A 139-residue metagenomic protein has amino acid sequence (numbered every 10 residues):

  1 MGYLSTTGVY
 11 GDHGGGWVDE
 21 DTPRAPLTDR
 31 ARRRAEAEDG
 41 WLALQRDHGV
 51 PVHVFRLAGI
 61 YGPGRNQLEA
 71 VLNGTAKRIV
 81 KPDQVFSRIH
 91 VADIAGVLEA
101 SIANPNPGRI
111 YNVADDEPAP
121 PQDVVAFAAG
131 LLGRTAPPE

Functional and structural regions predicted by a protein language model:
L4-W17, P26, I60-G64: Conserved catalytic-site region of short-chain dehydrogenase/reductase
G14-V54, I79: Catalytic helix-loop patch of NAD(P)-dependent Rossmann-fold dehydrogenases
P26-A31, A58-I60, K81-I89: Glycine-rich "substrate-gating" loop/helix at the edge of Rossmann-like oxidoreductase active sites
A35, H48-V50, I60-L72, S101-Y111 (+1 more regions): Glycine/proline-rich active-site loop of Rossmann-fold NAD(P)-dependent oxidoreductases
V54, R88, P118: Short aromatic/basic micro-patch
E69-I89, D93: A conserved pocket-lining segment of Rossmann-fold NAD(P)-dependent short-chain dehydrogenase/reductase
V97-E139: Mid/C-terminal beta-alpha module of Rossmann-like enzyme folds, strongest in SDR-family dehydrogenases/epimerases
